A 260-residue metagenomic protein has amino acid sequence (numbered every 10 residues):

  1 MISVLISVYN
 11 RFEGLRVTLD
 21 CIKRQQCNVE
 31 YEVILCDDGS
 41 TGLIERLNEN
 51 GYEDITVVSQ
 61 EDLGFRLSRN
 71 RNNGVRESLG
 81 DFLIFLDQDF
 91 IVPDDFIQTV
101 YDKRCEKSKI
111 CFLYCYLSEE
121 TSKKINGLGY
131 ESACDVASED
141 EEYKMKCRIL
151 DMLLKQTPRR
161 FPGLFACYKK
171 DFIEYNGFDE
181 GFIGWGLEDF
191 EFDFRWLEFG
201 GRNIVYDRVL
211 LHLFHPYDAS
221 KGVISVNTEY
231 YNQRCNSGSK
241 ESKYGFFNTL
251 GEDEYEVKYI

Functional and structural regions predicted by a protein language model:
D20-E30: Short, acidic, metal-binding catalytic loop of nucleotide-sugar glycosyltransferases
E30-G39, V58-Q60: Short beta-strand/loop segment that forms part of the nucleotide-sugar
C36-R46, F90-I91: A conserved acidic beta->alpha catalytic loop
E61-S78: Glycine-rich, basic loop-to-helix element that forms the pyrophosphate-binding segment of sugar-nucleotide handling
L83: Short aromatic/hydrophobic "clamp" motif used to bind/position activated sugar donors
D95-A133: Conserved donor NDP-sugar-binding/catalytic core segment of glycosyltransferases
Y130-T157: Short, flexible, basic/aromatic active-site loop/helix in glycosyltransferases
R160, G181-I260: C-terminal catalytic/acceptor-binding lobe
